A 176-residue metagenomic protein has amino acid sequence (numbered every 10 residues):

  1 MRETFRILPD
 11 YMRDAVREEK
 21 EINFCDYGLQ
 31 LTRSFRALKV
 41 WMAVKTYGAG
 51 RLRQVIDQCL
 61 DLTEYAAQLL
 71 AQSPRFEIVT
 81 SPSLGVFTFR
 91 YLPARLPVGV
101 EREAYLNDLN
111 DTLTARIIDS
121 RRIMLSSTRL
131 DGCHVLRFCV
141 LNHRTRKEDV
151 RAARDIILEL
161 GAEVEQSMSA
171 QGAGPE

Functional and structural regions predicted by a protein language model:
M1-P74: Active-site C-terminal subdomain of aminotransferase-like
M42-A43, T88-P93, L136-L141: Short, hydrophobic beta-strand segments
T46-A49, P93-R95, N142-K147: A generic structural motif
Y65, L69-S73, T112-I123, I156-V164: Generic non-transmembrane alpha-helical segments
L70-V79, E165-Q171: Surface-exposed helix-capping loop/turn segments at secondary-structure junctions
E77-P82, S126-L130: Short beta-strand
I78-I117: Conserved PLP-binding catalytic core of the aspartate aminotransferase-like
G99, L130-E176: PLP-dependent enzyme catalytic core of the Aspartate aminotransferase-like
